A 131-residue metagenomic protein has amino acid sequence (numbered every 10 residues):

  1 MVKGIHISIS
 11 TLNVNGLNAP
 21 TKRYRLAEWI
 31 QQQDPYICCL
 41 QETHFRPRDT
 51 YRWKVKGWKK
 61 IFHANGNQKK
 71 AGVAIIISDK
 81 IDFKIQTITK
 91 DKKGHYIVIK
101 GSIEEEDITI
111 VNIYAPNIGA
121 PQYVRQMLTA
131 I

Functional and structural regions predicted by a protein language model:
M1-I131: A shared catalytic/ligand-binding motif for oxyanion handling
